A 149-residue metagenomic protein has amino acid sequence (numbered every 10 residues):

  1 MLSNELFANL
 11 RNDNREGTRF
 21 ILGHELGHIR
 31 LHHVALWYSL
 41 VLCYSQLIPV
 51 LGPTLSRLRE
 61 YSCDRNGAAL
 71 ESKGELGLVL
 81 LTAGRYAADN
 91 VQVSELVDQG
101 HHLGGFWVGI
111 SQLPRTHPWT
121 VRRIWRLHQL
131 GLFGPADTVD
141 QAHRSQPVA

Functional and structural regions predicted by a protein language model:
M1-L22, L26, R30-L31: Peri-catalytic and regulatory segments of divalent metal-dependent proteins
N12, G27-H32, P53, R57 (+1 more regions): A composition-biased, non-transmembrane "mature-region" signal
H24, C63, W119: Divalent metal-coordination and catalytic microenvironments
E25-V41, S72: Catalytic Zn2+-binding segment of zinc metalloproteases
I29, L70, L127-L130: TPR/TPR-like alpha-solenoid repeats
L36-G52: Hydrophobic, aromatic-rich membrane-embedded alpha-helical segments
P49-H102: Short helix/loop segments within enzyme catalytic domains that coordinate or immediately flank catalytic cofactors
Q99-A149: Pan-zinc metallopeptidase signature
